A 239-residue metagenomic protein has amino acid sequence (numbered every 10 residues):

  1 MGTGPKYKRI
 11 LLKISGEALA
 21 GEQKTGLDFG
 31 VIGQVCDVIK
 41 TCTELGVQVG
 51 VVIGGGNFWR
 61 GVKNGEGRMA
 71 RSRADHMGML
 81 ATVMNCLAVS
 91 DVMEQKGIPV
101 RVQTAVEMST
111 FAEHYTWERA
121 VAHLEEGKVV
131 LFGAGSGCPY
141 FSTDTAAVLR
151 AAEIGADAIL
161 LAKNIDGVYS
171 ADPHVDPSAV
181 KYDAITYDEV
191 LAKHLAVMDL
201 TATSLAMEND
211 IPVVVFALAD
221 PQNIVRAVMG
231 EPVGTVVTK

Functional and structural regions predicted by a protein language model:
M1-K239: C-terminal catalytic "cap/lid" subdomain
